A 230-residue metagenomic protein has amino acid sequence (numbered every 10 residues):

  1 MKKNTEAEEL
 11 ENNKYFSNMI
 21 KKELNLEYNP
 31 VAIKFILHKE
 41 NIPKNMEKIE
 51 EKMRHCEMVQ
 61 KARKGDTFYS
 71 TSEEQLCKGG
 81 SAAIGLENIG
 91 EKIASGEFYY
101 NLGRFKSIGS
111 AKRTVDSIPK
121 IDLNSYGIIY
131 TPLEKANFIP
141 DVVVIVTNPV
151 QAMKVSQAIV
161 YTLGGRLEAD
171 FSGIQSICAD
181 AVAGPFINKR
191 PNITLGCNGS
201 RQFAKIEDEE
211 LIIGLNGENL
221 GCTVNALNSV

Functional and structural regions predicted by a protein language model:
T5-V230: Acidic, serine/proline-rich low-complexity intrinsically disordered regions
